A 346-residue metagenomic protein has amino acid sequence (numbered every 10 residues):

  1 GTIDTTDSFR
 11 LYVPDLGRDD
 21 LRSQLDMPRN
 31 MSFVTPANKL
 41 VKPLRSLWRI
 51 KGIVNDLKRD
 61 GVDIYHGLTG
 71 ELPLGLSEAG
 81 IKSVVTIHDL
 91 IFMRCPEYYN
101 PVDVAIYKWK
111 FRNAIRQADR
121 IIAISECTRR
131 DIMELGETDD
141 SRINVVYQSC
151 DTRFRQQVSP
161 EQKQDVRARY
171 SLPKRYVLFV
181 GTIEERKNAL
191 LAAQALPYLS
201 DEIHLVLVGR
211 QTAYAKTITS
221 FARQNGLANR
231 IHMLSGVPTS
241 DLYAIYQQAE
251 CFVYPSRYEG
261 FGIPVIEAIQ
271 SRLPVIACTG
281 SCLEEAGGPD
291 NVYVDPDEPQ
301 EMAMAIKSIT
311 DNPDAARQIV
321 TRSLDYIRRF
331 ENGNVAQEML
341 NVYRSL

Functional and structural regions predicted by a protein language model:
G1-L346: Carbohydrate transferase catalytic cores enriched for Leloir-type hexosyltransferases
